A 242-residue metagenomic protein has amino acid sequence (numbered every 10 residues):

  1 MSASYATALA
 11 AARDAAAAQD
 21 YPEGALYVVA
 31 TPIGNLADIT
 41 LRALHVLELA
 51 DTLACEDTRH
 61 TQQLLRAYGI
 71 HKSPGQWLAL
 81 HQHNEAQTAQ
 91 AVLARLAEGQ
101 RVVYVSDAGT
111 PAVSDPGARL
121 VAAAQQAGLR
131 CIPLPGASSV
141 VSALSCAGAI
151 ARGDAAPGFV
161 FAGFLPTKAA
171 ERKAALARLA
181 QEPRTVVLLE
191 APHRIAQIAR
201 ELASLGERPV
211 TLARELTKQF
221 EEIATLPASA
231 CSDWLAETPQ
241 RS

Functional and structural regions predicted by a protein language model:
S2-A11, A15, E23, R101 (+2 more regions): A contiguous loop/helix-start segment that scaffolds small-molecule binding in enzyme catalytic cores
S2-H81: Glycine-rich, flexible N-terminal cofactor/catalytic loop recognition
I33-L36, D107-P111, T167, P192-R194 (+1 more regions): Short glycine-rich anion-binding loops that position phosphate/pyrophosphate groups of nucleotides and phosphorylated
L47-L53, G128-I132, T185-V186: Short active-site oxyanion
L78-Q87, F164-A169: Conserved helicase motor
H81, A89-V141: Glycine/small-residue-rich loop that forms an oxyanion/phosphate-binding "nest" at active or ligand-binding sites
Q90, D115, A143-S145, R172-A174 (+2 more regions): Short, well-ordered secondary-structure micro-motifs
R119-E182: Class I SAM-dependent methyltransferase SAM-binding "motif I" and its flanking Rossmann-like core
